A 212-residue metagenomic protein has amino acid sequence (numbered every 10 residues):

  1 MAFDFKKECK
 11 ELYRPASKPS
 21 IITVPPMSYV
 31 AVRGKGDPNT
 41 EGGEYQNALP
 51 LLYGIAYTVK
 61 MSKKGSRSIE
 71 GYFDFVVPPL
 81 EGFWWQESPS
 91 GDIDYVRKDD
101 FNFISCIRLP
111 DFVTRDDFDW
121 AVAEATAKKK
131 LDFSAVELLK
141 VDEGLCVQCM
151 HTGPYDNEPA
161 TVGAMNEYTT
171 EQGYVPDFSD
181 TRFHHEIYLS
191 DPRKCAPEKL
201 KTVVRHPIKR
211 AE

Functional and structural regions predicted by a protein language model:
M1-E212: A solvent-exposed interaction/effector surface
